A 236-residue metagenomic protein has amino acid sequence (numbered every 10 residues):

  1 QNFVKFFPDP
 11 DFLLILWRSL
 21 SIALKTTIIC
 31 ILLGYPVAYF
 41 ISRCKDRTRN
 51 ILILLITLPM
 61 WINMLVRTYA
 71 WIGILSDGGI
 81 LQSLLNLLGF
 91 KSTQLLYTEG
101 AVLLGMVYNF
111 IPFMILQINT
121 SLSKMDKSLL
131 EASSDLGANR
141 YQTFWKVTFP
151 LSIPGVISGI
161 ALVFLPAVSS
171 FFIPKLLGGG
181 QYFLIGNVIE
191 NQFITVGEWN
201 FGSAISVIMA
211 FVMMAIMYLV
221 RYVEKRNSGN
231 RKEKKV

Functional and structural regions predicted by a protein language model:
F3-D11, A167, F171, K175-R226: Interhelical loop and adjacent transmembrane-helix boundary motif in polytopic membrane transport permeases
P10-R43: Transmembrane alpha-helix signature in integral membrane proteins
L16, I41, L58, S128-L136 (+1 more regions): Short hydrophobic faces within alpha-helices
V37-I74, L130-E131, F144, I153-P154: Cytoplasmic-entry segments and transmembrane alpha-helices of multi-pass inner-membrane transporters
C44-L52, I80, T98, S128 (+3 more regions): Membrane-helix interface segments
L54, L58, Y108, M114-K127 (+1 more regions): Transmembrane alpha-helices
T68-V107, Y141, L177-Q181: Membrane-interfacial helix termini and adjacent extracytoplasmic/periplasmic loops of multi-pass transporters
N119-S134, S203-V236: C-terminal transmembrane helix and the adjacent membrane-cytosol boundary/short C-terminal tail of inner/organellar
